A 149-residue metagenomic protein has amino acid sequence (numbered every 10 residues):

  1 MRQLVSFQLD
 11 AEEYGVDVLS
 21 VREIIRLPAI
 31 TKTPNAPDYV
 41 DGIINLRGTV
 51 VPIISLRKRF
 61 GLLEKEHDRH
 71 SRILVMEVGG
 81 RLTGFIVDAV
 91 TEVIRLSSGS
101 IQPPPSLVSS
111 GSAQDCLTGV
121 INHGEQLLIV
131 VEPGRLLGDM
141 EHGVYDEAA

Functional and structural regions predicted by a protein language model:
M1-A149: An acidic, low-aromatic, low-complexity terminal/linker signal
